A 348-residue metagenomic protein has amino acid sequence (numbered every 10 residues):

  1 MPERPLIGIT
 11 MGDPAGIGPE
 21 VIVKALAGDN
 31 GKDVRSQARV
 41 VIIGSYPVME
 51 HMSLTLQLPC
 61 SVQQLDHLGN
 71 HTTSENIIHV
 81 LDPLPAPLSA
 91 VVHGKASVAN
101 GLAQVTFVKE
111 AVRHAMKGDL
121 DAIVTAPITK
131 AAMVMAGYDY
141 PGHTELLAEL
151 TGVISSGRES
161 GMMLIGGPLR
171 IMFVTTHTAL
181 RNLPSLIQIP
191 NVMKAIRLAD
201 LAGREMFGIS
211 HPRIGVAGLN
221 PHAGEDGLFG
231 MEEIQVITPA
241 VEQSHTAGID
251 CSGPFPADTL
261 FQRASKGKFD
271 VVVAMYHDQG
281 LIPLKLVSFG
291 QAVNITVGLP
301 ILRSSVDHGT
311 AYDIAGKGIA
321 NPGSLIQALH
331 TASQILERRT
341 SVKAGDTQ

Functional and structural regions predicted by a protein language model:
M1-E145, P190-M275, Q279-K285, F289-N294 (+3 more regions): Contiguous, glycine/small-aliphatic-enriched amphipathic segments in soluble metabolic enzymes
I128-A131, Y138, P168-L169, H177-L180: Short acidic/polar capping segments at secondary-structure boundaries
L146-R158, T178-R204: Active-site glycine-rich loop that binds ribose-phosphate moieties when present
E149-G161, I165-L169, L299-D313: Short, flexible loop segments at boundaries between secondary-structure elements
